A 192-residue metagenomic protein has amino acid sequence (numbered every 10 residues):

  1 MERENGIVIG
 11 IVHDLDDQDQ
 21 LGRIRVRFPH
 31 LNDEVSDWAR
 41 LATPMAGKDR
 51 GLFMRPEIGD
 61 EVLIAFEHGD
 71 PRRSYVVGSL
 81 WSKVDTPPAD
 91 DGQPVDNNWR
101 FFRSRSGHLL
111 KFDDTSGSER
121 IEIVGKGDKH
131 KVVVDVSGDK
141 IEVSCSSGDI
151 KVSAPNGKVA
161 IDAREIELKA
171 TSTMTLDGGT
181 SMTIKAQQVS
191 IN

Functional and structural regions predicted by a protein language model:
M1-R164: Hydrophobic packing positions characteristic of elongated beta-solenoid/beta-helix-type spike/fiber shafts
G78, A170-S172, G178-T180: Short, well-ordered coil/turn residues that connect adjacent beta-strands
A160-I161, L168, L176: Metal-dependent enolase-superfamily TIM-barrel catalytic cores that perform enediolate-based chemistry
T175-L176, I191: Hydrophobic stripe of amphipathic alpha-helices that form coiled-coil interfaces
D177-G178, K185: Proline-directed phosphorylation-rich, low-complexity intrinsically disordered regulatory regions
A186-N192: Proline-poor, low-complexity alpha-helical tail modules
